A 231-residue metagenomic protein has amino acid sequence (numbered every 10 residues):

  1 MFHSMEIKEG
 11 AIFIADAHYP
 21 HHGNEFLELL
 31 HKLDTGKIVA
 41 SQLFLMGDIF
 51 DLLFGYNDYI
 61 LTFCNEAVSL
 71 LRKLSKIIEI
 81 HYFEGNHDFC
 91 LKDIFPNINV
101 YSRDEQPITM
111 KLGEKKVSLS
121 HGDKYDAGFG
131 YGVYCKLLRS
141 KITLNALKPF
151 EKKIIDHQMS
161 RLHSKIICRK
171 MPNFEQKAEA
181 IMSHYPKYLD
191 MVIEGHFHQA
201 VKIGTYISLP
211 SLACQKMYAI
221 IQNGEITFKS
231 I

Functional and structural regions predicted by a protein language model:
S4-G10, I14, Y19-L112: Core catalytic region of metal-dependent phosphoesterases/phosphodiesterases, especially metallo-beta-lactamase-like
A15-A17, L53-F54, L74, F89-K92 (+4 more regions): N-terminal start-of-chain detector that recognizes signal peptides and the immediate post-cleavage beginning
D34-K37, N65-V68, D104-Q106, R139-T143 (+2 more regions): Short, surface-exposed linear patches
G47-L53, I78-E84, S118-H121, N145-A146 (+2 more regions): Low-complexity, flexible helical/coil segments
N99-Y101, E105, K116-S118, D123 (+2 more regions): Conserved beta-sheet core of the metallophosphoesterase superfamily
S120-E179: Active-site-proximal loop/helix segment associated with metal-binding centers of metalloenzymes
